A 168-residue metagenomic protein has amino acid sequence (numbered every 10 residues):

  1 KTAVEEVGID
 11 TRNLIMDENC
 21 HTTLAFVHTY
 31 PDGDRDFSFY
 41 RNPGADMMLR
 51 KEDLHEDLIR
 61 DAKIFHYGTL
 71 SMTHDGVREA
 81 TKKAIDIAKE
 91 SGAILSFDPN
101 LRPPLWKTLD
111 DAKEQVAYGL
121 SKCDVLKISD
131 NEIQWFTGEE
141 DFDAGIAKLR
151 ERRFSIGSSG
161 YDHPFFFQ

Functional and structural regions predicted by a protein language model:
K1-T69: Conserved N-terminal subdomain of the carbohydrate kinase-like
T11, L95-F97: Hydrophobic beta-strand scaffold residues
S38, D75, F136: Residues that scaffold the ATP/ADP-binding catalytic core of kinase and kinase-like folds
N42, L70, N100-P104, N131 (+1 more regions): Active-site beta-loop-alpha junctions enriched in small/polar residues
M48-L54, A80, D110-Q115: Active-site glycine-rich loop that binds ribose-phosphate moieties when present
I64-H66, S96, K127, S158: Structural motif
K82-K89, R150: Surface-exposed amphipathic alpha-helices with a cationic face
S91, L105-Q168: Conserved phosphate/ATP/ADP-binding segment of small-molecule kinases
